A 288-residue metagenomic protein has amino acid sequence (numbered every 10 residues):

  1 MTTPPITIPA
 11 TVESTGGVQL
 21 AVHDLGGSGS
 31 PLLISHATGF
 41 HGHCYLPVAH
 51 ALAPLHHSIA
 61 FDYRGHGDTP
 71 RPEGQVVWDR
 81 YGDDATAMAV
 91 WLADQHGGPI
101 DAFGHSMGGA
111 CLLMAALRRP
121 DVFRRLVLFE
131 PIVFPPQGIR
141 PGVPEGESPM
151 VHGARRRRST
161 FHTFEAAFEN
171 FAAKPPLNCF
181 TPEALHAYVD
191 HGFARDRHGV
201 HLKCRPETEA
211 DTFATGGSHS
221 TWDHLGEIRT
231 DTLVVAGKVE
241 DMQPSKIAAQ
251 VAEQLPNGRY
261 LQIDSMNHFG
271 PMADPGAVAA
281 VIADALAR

Functional and structural regions predicted by a protein language model:
M1-I34, A53-H57, H96-G97, A283 (+1 more regions): Alpha/beta-hydrolase fold catalytic core
A21-R71: Conserved HGGG/HGGXW glycine-rich cap/lid loop of the alpha/beta-hydrolase fold
Y63-F103, A280: Active-site loop/oxyanion-hole signature of alpha/beta-hydrolase fold enzymes
G98-P141: Conserved hydrolase catalytic core segment
R158-T215: Conserved alpha/beta-hydrolase catalytic His-Asp/Glu region
F193-E253, Q262: Conserved serine/cysteine hydrolase catalytic core
I263-P275: Catalytic histidine-centered segment of alpha/beta-hydrolase-like enzymes
M272-D284: Post-His helix in hydrolase/transferase enzymes
